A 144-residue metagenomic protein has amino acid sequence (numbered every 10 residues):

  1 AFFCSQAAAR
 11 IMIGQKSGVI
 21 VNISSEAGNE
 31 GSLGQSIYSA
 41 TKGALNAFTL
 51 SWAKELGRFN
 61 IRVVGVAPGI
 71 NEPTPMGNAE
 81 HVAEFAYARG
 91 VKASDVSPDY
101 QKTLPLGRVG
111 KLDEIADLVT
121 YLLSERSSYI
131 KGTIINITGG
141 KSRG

Functional and structural regions predicted by a protein language model:
S5, T41: Active-site helix of classical SDR
R10, K54-E55, S128: Alpha-helical segment proximal to the catalytic Tyr-Lys
S25: Residue(s) in the substrate-gating loop at a strand-loop-helix junction that position the organic substrate next
E30, R108, T120, K131-G144: Short C-terminal tail/terminal secondary-structure segment of NAD(P)H-dependent dehydrogenase/reductase domains
E30-S36, R58-F59, G107, E125: Active-site loop immediately N-terminal to the catalytic Tyr-X3-Lys motif of short-chain dehydrogenase/reductase
G57, R62, I130-G132: Short, small/polar-rich loop/turn modules that mediate ligand/substrate recognition or access, typified
E72-T103: A glycine/serine/threonine-rich, flexible loop-to-helix segment that serves as the NAD(P) cofactor-binding "lid"
V91-A93, L104-I115: A conserved structural motif in NAD(P)-dependent oxidoreductases
